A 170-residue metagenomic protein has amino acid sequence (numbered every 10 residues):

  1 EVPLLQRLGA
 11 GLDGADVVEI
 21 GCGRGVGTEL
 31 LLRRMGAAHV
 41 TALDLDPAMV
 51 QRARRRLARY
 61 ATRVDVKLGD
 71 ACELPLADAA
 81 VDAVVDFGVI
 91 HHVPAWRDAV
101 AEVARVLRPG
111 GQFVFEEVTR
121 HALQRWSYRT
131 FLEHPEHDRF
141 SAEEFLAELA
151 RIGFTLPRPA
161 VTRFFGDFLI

Functional and structural regions predicted by a protein language model:
E1-D13, L30: Conserved alpha-helix/loop element of class I SAM-dependent methyltransferases that forms part of the SAM/SAH-binding
R24-G36: Conserved SAM-binding loop of SAM-dependent methyltransferases across substrates and taxa, primarily the Class I
D46-A48: Conserved SAM/SAH-binding beta-strand->alpha-helix loop
A53-R54: Conserved SAM-binding loop
Y60-E73: Conserved SAM-binding strand-loop segment of SAM-dependent methyltransferases
C72-A83: A short acidic, Gly/Pro-enriched loop at the edge of an enzyme's catalytic core that lines a small-molecule cofactor
R97-P109: A short glycine-rich, Lys/Arg-flanked "PGG" loop and its adjoining helix->strand segment in the class I
V114-L169: C-terminal alpha-helical "lid/dimerization" subdomain adjacent to the S-adenosyl-L-methionine
